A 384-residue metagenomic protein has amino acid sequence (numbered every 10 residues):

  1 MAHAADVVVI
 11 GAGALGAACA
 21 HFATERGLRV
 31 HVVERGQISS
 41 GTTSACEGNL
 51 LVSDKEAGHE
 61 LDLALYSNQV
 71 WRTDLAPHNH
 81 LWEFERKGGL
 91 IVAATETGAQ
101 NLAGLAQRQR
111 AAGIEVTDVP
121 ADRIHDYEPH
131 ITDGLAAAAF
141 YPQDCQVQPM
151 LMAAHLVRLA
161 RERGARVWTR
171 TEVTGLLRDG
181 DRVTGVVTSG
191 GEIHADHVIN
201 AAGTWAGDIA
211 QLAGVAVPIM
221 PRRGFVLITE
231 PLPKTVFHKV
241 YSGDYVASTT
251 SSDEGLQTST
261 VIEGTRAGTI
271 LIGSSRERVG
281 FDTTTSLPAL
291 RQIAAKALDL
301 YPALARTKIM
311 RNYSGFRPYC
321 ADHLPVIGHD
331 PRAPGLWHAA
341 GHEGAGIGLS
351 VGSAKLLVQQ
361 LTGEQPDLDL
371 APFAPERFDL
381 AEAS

Functional and structural regions predicted by a protein language model:
A5-H31: N-terminal Rossmann-like FAD-binding beta1-loop-alpha1 element of flavoenzymes
V8-I10, I193-W205, A354: Short hydrophobic core segments
H21-E25, G48-L50, H80-E85, R182 (+2 more regions): Active-site substrate-recognition segment that forms the wall of the catalytic cavity or substrate channel
T24-S44: Glycine-rich FAD pyrophosphate-binding loop
E47-Y127, K296-A297: Dinucleotide-binding Rossmann-like beta1-alpha1 core, especially the glycine-rich loop that anchors the ADP
D62, V92-N101, F140-R158, T284-A289 (+1 more regions): Short beta-strand to alpha-helix junction loop
A139-D196: Helical element adjacent to the flavin cofactor pocket in flavoenzyme catalytic cores
P149, D282-T284, P288-S384: C-terminal catalytic lobe of FAD-dependent flavoproteins
